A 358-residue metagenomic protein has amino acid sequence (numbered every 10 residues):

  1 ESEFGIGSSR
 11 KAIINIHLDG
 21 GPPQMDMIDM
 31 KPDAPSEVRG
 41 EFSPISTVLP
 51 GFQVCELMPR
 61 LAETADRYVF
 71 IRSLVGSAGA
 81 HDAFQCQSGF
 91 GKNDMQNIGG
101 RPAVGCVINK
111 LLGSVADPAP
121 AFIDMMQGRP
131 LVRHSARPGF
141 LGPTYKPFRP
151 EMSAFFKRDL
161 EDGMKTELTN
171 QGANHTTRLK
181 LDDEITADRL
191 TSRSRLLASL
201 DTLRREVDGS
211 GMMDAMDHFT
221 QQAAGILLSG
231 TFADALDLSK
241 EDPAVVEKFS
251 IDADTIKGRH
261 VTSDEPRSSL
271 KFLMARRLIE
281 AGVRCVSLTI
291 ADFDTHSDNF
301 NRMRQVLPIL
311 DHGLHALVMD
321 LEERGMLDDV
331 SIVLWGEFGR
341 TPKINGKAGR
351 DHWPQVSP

Functional and structural regions predicted by a protein language model:
E1-P358: Ligand-binding pockets and gating/stacking loops
